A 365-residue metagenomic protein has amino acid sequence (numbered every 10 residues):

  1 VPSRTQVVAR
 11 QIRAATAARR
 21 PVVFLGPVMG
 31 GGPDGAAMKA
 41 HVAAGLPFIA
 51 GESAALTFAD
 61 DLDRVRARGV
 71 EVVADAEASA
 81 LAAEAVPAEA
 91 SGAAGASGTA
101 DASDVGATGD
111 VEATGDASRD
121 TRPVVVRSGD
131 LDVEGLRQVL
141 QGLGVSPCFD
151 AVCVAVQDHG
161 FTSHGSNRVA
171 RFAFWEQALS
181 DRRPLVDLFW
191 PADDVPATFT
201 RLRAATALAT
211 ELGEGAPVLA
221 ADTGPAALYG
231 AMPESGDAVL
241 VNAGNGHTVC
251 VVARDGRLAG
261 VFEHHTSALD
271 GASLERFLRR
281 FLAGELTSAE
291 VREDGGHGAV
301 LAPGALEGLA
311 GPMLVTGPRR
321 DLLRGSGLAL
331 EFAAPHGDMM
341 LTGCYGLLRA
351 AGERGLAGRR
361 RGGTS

Functional and structural regions predicted by a protein language model:
V1-A238, H264-A272, G284-S365: Nucleotide/phosphate-binding catalytic cleft detector across ATP-hydrolyzing and phosphate-transferring enzymes
G236-R254: Gly/Thr-rich phosphate-binding beta-strand-loop-beta motif of the actin/hexokinase/Hsp70
V251-A283: A beta-strand-loop signature enriched in Asp, Gly, Thr, and Trp that corresponds to the sialidase/neuraminidase Asp-box
